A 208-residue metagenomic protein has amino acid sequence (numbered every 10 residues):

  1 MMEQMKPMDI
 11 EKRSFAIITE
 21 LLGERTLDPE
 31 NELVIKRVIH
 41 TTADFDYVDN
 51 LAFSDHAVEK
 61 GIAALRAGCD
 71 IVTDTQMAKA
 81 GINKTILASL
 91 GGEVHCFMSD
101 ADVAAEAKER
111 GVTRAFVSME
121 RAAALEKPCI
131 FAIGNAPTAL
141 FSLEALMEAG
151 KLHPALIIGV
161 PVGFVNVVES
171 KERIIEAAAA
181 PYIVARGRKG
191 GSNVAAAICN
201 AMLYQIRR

Functional and structural regions predicted by a protein language model:
M1-P29: Charged, compositionally biased N-terminal leader segments and the immediate start of the first structured element
T26-H40: N-terminal glycine-rich anion-binding loops that anchor highly charged ligand groups
D49-A64: A short, well-structured juxtamembrane/interface segment
D74, I157-G159, I198: Buried hydrophobic positions in well-ordered alpha/beta secondary-structure cores of metabolic enzymes
A78-G81, P137-L143, F164-V168, G191-A195: Short glycine/serine/threonine-rich phosphate/pyrophosphate-binding segments that cradle anionic phosphate groups
L87-L125: Long, charge-dense
L125, A139-I157, N166-E169: Feature captures the catalytic cores and cofactor-binding loops of soluble hydro-lyases/lyases that act on carboxylate
A155, V165-R208: C-terminal functional extensions of proteins
